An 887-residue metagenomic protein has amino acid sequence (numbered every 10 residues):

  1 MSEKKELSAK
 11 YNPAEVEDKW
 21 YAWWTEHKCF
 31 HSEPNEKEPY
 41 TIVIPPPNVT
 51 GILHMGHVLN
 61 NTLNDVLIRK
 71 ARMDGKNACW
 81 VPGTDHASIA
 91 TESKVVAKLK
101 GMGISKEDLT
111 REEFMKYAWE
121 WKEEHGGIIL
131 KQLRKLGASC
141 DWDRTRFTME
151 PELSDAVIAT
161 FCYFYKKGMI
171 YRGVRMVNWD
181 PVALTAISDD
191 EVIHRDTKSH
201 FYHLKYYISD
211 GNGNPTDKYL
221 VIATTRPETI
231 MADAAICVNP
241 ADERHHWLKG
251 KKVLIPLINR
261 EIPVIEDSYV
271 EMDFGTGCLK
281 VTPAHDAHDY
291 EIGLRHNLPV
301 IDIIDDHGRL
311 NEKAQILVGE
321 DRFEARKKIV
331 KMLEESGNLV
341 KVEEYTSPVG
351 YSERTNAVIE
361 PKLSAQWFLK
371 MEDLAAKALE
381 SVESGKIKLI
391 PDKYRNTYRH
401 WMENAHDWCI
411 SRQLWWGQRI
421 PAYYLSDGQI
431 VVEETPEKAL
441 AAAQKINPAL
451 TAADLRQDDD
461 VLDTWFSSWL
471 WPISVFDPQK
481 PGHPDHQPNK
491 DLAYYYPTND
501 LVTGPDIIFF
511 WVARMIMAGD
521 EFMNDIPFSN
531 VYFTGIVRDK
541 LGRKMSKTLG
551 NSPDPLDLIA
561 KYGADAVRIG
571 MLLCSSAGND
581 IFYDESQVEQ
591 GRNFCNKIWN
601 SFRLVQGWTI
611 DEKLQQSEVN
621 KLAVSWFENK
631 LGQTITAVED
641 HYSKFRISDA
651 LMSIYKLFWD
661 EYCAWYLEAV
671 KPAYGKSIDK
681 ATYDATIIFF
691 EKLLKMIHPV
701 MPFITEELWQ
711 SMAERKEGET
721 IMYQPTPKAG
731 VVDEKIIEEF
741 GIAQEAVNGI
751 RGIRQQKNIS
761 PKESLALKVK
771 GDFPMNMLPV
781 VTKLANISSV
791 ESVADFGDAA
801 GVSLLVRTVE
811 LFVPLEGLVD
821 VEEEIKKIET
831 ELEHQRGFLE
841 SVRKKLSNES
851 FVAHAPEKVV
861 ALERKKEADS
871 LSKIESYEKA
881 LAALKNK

Functional and structural regions predicted by a protein language model:
S2-V43, V95-V96, A118-Q132, D242-Y269 (+4 more regions): Conserved oxyanion/phosphate-binding beta-strand-loop segments in alpha/beta enzyme cores
K5, K10, D18-K19, W23-H27 (+12 more regions): Residue patterns forming the tRNA-binding/recognition surfaces of aminoacyl-tRNA synthetases and related DALR
P34-V95, T148, I222-T225, I265-I292 (+4 more regions): N-terminal catalytic cores of NTP/NDP-binding nucleotidyl/phosphoryl-transfer enzymes
E36-I44, V66, G103-I104, L130-G137 (+9 more regions): Active-site-adjacent bridging/hinge elements
E36-P39, P45-P46, V81-E92, T145-L153 (+3 more regions): Short, solvent-exposed turn/loop segments enriched in Gly/Ser/Thr/Pro and often Arg
R69-N77, K98-R111, K131, K135-C140 (+19 more regions): Secondary-structure transition/capping motifs at alpha-helix termini and the adjoining loop/turn into the next element
F201-H203, H400-F466, L470, E521-A564 (+1 more regions): Feature 926 captures the class I aminoacyl-tRNA synthetase adenylation module centered on the KMSKS loop
T216, I222, P227-V281, H285-E291: Protease-associated
